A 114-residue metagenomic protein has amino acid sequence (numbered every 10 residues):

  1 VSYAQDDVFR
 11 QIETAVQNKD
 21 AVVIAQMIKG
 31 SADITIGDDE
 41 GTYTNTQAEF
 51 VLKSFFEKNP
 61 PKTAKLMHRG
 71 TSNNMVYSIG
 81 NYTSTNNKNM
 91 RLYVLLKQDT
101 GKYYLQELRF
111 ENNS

Functional and structural regions predicted by a protein language model:
Q5-D20: Short, aromatic-enriched amphipathic alpha-helices that serve as compact interaction elements
V23-A25: Solenoid-repeat scaffolds in large eukaryotic assemblies
I28-G30, D38-E40, H68-G70, N81-S84 (+2 more regions): A mature extracytoplasmic/lumenal domain signature
I28-K65: Short solvent-exposed beta->alpha transition segments
F50-K88: Surface-exposed, charged secondary-structure patches
N89-S114: Short beta-strand edge/turn micro-motifs at domain boundaries
